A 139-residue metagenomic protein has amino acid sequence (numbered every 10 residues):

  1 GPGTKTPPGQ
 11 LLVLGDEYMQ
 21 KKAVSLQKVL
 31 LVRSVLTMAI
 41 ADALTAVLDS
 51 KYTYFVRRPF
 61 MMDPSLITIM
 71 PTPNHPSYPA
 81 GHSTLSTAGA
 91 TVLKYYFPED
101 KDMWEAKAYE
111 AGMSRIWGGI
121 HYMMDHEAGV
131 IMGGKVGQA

Functional and structural regions predicted by a protein language model:
G1-A139: Hydrophobic alpha-helical bundle signature of multipass membrane enzymes
